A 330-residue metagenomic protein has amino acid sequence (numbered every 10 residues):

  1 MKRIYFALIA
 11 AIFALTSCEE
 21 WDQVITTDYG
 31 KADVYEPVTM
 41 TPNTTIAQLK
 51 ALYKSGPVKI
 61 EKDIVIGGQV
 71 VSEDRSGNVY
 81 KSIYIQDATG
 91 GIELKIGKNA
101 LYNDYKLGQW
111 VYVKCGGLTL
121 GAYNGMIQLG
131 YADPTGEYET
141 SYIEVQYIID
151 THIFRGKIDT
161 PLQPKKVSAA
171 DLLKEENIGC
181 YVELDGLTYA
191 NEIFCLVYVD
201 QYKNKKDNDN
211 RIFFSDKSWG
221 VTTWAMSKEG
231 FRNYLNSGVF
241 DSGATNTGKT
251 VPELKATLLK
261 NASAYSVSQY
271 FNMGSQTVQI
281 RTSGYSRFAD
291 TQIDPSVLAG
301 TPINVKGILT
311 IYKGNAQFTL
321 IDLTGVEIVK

Functional and structural regions predicted by a protein language model:
M1-I4, E19: Positively charged n-region of N-terminal signal peptides that target proteins for export
I4-A10: Sec-dependent signal peptide hydrophobic core
A14-S17: C-terminal motif of bacterial Sec signal peptides marking the signal peptidase cleavage site
E19-Y80, Y84-K330: OB-fold nucleic-acid-binding modules
